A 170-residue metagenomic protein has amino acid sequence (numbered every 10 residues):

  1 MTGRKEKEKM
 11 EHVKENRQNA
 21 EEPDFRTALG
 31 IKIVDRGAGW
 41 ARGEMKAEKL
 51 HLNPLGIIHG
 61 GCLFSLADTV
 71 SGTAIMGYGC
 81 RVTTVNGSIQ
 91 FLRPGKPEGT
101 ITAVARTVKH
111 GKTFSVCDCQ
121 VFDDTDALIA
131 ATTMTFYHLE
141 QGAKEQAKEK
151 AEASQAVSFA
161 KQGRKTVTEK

Functional and structural regions predicted by a protein language model:
M1-K170: Terminal targeting signals and extreme-terminal segments of soluble enzymes
